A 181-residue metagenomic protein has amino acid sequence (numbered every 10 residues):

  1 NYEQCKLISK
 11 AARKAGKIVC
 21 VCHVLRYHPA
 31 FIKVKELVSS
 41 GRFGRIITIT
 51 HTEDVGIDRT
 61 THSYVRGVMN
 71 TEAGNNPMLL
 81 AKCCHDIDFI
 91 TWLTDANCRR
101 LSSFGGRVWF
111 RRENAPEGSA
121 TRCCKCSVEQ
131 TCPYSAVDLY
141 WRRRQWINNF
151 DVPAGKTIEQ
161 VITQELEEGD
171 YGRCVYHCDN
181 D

Functional and structural regions predicted by a protein language model:
N1-R26, G41: Beta-strand-loop-alpha-helix segment that lines the small-molecule cofactor/substrate pocket of alpha/beta enzymes
K17-I18, L25-Y171: Predominantly a Rossmann-like dinucleotide-binding segment in NAD(P)-dependent oxidoreductases
H177-D181: Glycine-enriched catalytic-core subsegment of oxygenase/oxidase enzymes
